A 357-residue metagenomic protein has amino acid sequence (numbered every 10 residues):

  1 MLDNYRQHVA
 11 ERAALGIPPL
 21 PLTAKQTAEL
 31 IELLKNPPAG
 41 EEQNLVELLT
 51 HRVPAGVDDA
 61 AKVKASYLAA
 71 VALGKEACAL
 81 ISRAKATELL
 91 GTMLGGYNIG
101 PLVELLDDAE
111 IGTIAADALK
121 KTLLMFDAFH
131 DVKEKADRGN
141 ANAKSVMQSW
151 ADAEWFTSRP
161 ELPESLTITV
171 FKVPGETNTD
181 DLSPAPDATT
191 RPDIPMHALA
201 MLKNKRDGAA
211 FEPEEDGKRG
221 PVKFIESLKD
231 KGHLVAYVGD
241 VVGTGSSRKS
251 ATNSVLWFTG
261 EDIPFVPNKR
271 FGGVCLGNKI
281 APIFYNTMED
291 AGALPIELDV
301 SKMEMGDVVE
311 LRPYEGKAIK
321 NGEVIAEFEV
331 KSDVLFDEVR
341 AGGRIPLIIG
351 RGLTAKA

Functional and structural regions predicted by a protein language model:
M1-D3, K356-A357: Basic/polar N-terminal segments that are highly enriched at the extreme N-terminus, encompassing both cleavable
L2-I31, N36, L335-V339, L347-I348: Amphipathic alpha-helical packing elements
L15-L20, E42-D59, L73, L80-G95 (+3 more regions): Structural detector for internal amphipathic alpha-helices that build alpha-solenoid repeat scaffolds
A24-E32, A55-K75, M93-D107, M125-A136: Amphipathic alpha-helical scaffolding segments comprising HEAT/armadillo-like alpha-solenoid repeats
E29, N44, K85-A86, G220-K223: Well-ordered alpha-helical segments embedded in enzymatic catalytic cores
N36-A39, H51-D58, A188, W257 (+1 more regions): Short helix-loop boundary/capping segments at the starts of domains
P38, C78-A79, D107-I111, G139-N140: Short inter-helical turns and helix N-cap capping residues of alpha-solenoid HEAT/ARM repeat scaffolds
N98, L102, D107, A115-A357: Fe-S-dependent hydro-lyases/dehydratases of central metabolism
